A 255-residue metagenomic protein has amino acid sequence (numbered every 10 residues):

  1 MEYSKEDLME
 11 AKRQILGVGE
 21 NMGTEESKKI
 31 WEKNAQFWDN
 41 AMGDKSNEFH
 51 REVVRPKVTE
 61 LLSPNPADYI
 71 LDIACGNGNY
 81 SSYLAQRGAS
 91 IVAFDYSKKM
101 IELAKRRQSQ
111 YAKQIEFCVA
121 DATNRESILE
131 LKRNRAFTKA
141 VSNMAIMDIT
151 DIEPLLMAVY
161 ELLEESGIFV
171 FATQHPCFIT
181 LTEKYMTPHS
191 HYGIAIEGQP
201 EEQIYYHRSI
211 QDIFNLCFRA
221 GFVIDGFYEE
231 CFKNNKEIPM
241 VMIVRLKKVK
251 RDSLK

Functional and structural regions predicted by a protein language model:
Y3-N65, N79, Y83, L103 (+1 more regions): Conserved class I S-adenosyl-L-methionine
Y69-R125: Class I SAM-dependent methyltransferase SAM/SAH-binding core
I128-A140: A short acidic, Gly/Pro-enriched loop at the edge of an enzyme's catalytic core that lines a small-molecule cofactor
T138-I152: A short SAM/SAH-binding and catalytic strip from SAM-dependent methyltransferases
E153-I168: A short glycine-rich, Lys/Arg-flanked "PGG" loop and its adjoining helix->strand segment in the class I
F169-I196: Conserved class I S-adenosyl-L-methionine
T173, I196-Q211: Acceptor-substrate binding/catalytic loop of class I
I204-F227: Short alpha-helix
